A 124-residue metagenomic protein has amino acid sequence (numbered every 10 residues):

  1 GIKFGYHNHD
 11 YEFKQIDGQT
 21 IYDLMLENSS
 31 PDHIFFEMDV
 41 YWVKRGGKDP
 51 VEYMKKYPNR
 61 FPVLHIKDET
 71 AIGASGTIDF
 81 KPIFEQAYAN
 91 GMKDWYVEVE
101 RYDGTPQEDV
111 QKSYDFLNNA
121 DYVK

Functional and structural regions predicted by a protein language model:
K3-Y22: Conserved anion-binding
D17-M38, W42-K124: Histidine-acidic metal/acid-base catalytic patches
